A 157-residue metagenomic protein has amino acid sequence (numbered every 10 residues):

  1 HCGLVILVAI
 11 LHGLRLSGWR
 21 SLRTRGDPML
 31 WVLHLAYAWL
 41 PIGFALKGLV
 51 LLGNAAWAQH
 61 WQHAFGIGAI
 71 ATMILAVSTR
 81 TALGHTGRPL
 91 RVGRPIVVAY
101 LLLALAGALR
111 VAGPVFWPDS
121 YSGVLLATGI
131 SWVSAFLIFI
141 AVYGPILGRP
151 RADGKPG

Functional and structural regions predicted by a protein language model:
H1-G157: Hydrophobic alpha-helical transmembrane segments of multi-pass integral membrane proteins
